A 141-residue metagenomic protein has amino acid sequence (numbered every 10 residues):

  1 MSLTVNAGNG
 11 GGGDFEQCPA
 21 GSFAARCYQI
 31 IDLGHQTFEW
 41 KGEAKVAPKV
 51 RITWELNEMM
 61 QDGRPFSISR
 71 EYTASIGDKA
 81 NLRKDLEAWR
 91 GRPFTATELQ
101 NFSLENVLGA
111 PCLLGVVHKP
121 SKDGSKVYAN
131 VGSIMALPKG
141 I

Functional and structural regions predicted by a protein language model:
M1-I141: Short beta-rich binding modules
